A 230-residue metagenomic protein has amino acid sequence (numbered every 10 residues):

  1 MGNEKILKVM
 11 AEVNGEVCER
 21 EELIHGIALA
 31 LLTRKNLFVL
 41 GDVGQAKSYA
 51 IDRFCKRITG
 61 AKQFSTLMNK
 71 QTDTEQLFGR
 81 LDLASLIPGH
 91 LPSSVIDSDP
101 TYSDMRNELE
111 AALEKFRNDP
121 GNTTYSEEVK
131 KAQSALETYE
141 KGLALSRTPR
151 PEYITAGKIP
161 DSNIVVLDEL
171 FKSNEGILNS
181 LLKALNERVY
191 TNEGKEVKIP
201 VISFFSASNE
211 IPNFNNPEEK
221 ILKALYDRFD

Functional and structural regions predicted by a protein language model:
G2-V43: Pre-Walker A (pre-P-loop) alpha-helix and adjacent loop at the N terminus of AAA/AAA+ ATPase modules, a conserved
E12, E16, R20, A30-R34 (+5 more regions): Conserved, well-folded catalytic cores of nucleic-acid-processing and energy-transducing macromolecular machines
E19, I27, V39, L77 (+3 more regions): Conserved RecA-like P-loop NTPase ATPase core
E22-I24, Q71-D73, T191: Short acidic loop-to-helix transition motifs that present clustered carboxylates
G26-A30, L83-V165: Conserved alpha-helical scaffold flanking the Walker A/P-loop in AAA+ ATPase domains
A28-Q71, D82-L83: Walker A/P-loop
K47-S48, T72-Q76, P212-P217: Switch/connector loops and helix/strand junctions flanking conserved nucleotide-binding motifs in nucleotide-processing
S65, A84-G89, G142-A144, T148 (+2 more regions): Canonical AAA+ ATPase core
